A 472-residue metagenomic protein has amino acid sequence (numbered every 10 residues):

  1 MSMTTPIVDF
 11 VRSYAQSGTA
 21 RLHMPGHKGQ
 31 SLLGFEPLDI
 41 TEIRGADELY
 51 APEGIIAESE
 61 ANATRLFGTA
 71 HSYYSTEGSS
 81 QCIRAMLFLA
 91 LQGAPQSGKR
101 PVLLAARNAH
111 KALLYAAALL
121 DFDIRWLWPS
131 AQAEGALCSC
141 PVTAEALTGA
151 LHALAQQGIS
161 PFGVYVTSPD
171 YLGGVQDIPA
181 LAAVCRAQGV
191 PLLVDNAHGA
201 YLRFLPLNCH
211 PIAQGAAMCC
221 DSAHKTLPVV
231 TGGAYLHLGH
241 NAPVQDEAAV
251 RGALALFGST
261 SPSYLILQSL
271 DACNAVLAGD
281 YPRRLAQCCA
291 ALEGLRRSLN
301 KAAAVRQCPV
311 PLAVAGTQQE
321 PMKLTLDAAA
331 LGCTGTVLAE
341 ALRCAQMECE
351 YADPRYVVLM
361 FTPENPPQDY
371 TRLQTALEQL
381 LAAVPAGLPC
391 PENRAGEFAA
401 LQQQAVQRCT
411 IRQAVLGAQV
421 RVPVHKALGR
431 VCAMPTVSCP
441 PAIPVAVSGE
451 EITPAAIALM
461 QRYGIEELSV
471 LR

Functional and structural regions predicted by a protein language model:
M1-G54, V190: N-terminal "arm"/small-domain region of PLP-dependent enzymes with the aminotransferase-like
M3-R12, G78-P311: Conserved PLP-enzyme active-site core in the AAT-like
G29, Y171, K225-T226, N241-P243 (+5 more regions): Short, glycine-/Ser/Thr-/acidic-enriched flexible segments
E36-Q81: Conserved N-terminal alpha-helix of the aminotransferase class I/II PLP-enzyme fold
A70-S72, K99-L103, V445: Short active-site oxyanion
A106, L127, T167, D195 (+6 more regions): Generic beta-strand/beta-sheet core signal
N300, A304-S448, P454, L459-Y463: Conserved C-terminal alpha-helix-loop-beta "cap" of PLP-dependent enzymes that closes/shapes the active-site mouth
E467: Terminal helix/beta-alpha structural elements that buttress the NAD(P)+-binding lobe
